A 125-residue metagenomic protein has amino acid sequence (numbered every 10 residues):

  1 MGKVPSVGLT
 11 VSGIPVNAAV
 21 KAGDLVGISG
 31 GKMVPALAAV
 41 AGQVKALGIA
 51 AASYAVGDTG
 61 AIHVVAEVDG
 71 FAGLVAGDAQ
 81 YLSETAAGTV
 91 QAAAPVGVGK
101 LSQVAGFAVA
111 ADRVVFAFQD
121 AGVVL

Functional and structural regions predicted by a protein language model:
M1-L125: Glycine-anchored, exposed beta-strand/edge motif detector
